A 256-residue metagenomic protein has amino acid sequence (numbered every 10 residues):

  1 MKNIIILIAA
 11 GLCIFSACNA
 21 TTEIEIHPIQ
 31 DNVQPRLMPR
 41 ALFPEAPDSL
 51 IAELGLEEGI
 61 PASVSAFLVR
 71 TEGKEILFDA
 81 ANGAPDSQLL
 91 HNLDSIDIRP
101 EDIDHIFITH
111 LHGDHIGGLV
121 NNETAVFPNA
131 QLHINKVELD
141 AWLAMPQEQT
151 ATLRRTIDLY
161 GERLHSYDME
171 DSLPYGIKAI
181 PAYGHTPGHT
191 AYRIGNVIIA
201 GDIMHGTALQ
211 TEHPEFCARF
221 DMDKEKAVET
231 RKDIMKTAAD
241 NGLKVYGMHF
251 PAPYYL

Functional and structural regions predicted by a protein language model:
I4-C13: Sec-dependent N-terminal signal peptides
L12-T22: Bacterial Sec-dependent signal peptides at the C-terminal "C-region" and cleavage site
I24, Q30-S95, A191-I203: Conserved beta-strand hairpin/beta-sheet module of binuclear metal-dependent hydrolase folds, prominently
I26, V69, D79, I103 (+7 more regions): Divalent metal-coordination and catalytic microenvironments
L37-P39, A141-L143, T207-T211: Short acidic/His/Gly/Ser-rich catalytic and metal-binding motifs that mark active-site loops of diverse hydrolases
A81-Y160: Active-site HxH/HxHxD metal-binding segment of metal-dependent hydrolases
Q131-P181, K226-G242: Metallo-beta-lactamase
E170-S172, I180-Y183, P187-Y255: Metallo-beta-lactamase
